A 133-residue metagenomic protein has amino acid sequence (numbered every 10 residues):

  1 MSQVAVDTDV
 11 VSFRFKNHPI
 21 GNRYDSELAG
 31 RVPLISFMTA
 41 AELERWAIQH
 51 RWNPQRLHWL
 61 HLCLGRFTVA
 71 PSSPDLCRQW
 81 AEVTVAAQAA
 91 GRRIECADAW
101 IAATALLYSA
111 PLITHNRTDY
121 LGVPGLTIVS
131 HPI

Functional and structural regions predicted by a protein language model:
M1-Q3, A102-I133: Acidic, PIN/NYN-like endoribonuclease modules and their adjacent C-terminal/linker elements
M1-S36, W46-L62, I133: Short, well-structured N-terminal submotif of metal-dependent ribonuclease cores
D7-T8, L43, W80, A105 (+1 more regions): Generic structural signal for small/hydrophobic residues in well-ordered secondary structure, especially within
V10-V11, L76, I101, T118-D119: Alpha-helix capping/helix-boundary segments
G21, A40, L57-L60, C77-W80 (+1 more regions): A general structural signal for well-ordered alpha-helical segments in protein cores
R23, I94, D119-G122: A beta-strand edge to alpha-helix "cap/lid" segment located at domain peripheries
T68-I113: Active-site neighborhoods of divalent-metal-dependent phosphate/nucleic-acid chemistry enzymes
